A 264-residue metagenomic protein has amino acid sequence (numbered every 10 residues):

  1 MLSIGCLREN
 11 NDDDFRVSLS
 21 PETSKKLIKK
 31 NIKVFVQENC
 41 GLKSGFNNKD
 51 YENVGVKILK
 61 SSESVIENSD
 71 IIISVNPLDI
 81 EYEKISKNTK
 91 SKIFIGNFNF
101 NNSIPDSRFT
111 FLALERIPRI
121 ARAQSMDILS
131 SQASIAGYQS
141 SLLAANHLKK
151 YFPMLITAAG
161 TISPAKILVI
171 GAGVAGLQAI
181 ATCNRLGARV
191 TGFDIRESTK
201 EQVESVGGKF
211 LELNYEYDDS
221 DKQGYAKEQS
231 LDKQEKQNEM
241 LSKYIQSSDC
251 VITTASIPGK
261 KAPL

Functional and structural regions predicted by a protein language model:
M1-S107: An N-terminal-biased, well-structured beta-alpha scaffold segment characteristic of Rossmann-like dinucleotide-binding
L2-S3, E9, I80-K166: Glycine/serine-rich phosphate-binding loop and adjoining beta1-alpha1 elements at the start of nucleotide-handling
R8, D12-K43, Y151-Y244: Glycine-rich phosphate/diphosphate-binding loop of Rossmann-like nucleotide-binding domains
Y51-G55, I128-Q132, G208-E212, E228-S230: Short, hinge-like loop/turn segments at secondary-structure boundaries
G55-D70, P77-L78, D221-V251, A255-L264: A structured beta-alpha segment of the ubiquitous adenosine-cofactor-binding alpha/beta core
N68-D70, N102-D106, A121-S125, Q202-V203 (+1 more regions): Short, charged, surface-exposed secondary-structure boundary motifs
I72, F94, V190, K209-F210 (+1 more regions): Short, well-ordered beta-strand core segments
